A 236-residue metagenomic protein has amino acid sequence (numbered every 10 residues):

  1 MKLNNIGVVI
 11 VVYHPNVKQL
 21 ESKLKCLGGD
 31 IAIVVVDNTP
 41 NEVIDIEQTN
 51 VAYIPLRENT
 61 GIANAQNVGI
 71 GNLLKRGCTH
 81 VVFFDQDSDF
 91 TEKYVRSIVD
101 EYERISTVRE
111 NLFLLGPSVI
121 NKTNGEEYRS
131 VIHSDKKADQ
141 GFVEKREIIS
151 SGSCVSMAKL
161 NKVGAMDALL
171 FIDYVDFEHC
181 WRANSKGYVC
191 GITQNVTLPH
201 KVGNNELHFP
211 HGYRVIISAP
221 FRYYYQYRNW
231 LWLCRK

Functional and structural regions predicted by a protein language model:
G7-G29: Short, well-formed alpha-helical segments that are part of the catalytic scaffolds of diverse glycosyltransferases
D37-D45, E58, S88-D89: A conserved acidic beta->alpha catalytic loop
R57-K75: Glycine-rich, basic loop-to-helix element that forms the pyrophosphate-binding segment of sugar-nucleotide handling
C78-D87: Short beta-strand-to-loop acidic/aromatic patch adjacent to the donor-nucleotide binding site
K93-E127: Conserved donor NDP-sugar-binding/catalytic core segment of glycosyltransferases
K137-V155: A recurrent flexible, glycine/aromatic-enriched loop bordering the glycosyltransferase active site that acts as
K159, V163-G164, L169-P199: A short, conserved alpha-helix in the catalytic core of glycosyltransferases
V189-K236: Active-site-adjacent helix/loop segment of glycosyltransferases that harbors family-specific signature motifs
